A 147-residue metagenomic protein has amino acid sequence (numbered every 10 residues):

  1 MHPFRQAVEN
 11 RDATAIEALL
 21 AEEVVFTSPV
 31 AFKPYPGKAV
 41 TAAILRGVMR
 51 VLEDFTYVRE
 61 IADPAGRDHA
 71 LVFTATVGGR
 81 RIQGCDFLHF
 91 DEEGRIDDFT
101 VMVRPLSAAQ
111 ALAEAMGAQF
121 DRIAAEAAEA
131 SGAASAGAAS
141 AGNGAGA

Functional and structural regions predicted by a protein language model:
M1-A147: C-terminal and inter-domain tail/linker signature
